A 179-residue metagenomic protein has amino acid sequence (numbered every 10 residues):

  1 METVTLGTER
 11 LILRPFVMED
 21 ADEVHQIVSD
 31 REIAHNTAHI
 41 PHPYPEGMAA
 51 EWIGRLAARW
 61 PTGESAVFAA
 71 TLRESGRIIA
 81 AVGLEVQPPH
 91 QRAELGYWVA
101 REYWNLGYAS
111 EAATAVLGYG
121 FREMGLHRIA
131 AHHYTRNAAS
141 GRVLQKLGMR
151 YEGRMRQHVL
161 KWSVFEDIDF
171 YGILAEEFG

Functional and structural regions predicted by a protein language model:
M1-H35, V67-G179: Acyl-donor (CoA/ACP) binding surface of acyl/acetyltransferases
E32-R55, A66-F68: Conserved GNAT-fold acetyl-CoA-binding loop/helix
R55-R59, Y119: A generic secondary-structure signal
A58-E64, M149: Short loop/turn motifs at secondary-structure junctions and domain boundaries
